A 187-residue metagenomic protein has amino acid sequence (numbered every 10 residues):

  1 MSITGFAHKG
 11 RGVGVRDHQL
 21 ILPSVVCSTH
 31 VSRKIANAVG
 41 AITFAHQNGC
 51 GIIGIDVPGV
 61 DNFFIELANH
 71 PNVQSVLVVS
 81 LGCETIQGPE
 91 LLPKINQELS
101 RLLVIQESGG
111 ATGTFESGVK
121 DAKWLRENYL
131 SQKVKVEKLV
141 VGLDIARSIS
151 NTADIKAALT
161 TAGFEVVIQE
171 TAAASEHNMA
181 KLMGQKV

Functional and structural regions predicted by a protein language model:
M1-V187: Metallocofactor- and cofactor-centric catalytic cores in central/energy metabolism, strongly enriched
